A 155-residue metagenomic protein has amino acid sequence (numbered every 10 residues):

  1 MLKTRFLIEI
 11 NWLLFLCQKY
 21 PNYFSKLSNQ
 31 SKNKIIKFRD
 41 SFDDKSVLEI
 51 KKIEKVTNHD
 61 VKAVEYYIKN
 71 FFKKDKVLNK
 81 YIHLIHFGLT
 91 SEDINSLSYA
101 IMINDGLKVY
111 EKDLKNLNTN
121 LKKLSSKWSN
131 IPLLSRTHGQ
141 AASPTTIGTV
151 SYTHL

Functional and structural regions predicted by a protein language model:
M1-L155: A helix-coil-helix interface module used to build multimeric assemblies and to scaffold catalytic/cofactor sites
